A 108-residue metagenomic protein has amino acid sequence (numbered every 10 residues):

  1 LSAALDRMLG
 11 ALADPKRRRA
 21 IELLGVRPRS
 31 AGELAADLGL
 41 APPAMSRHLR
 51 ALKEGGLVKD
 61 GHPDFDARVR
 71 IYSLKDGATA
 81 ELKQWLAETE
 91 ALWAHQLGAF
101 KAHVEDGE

Functional and structural regions predicted by a protein language model:
L1-A4, E22, G77-E108: Amphipathic alpha-helical dimerization/coiled-coil segments that flank or bridge DNA-binding/regulatory modules
A3-A44, V69-A80: N-terminal helix-turn-helix DNA-binding core of bacterial DNA-binding proteins
A13, K53, K101-E105: Protein kinase-like catalytic domain
S30, L40, V58, K101-G107: Charge-dense, helix-prone N-terminal extensions
A36, K53-E54: Alpha-helical residues within the helix-turn-helix
L49-R50: Short, hydrophobic-biased segments on the C-terminal half of alpha helices that form "recognition helices"
E54-S73: Beta-hairpin "wing" of winged helix-turn-helix
